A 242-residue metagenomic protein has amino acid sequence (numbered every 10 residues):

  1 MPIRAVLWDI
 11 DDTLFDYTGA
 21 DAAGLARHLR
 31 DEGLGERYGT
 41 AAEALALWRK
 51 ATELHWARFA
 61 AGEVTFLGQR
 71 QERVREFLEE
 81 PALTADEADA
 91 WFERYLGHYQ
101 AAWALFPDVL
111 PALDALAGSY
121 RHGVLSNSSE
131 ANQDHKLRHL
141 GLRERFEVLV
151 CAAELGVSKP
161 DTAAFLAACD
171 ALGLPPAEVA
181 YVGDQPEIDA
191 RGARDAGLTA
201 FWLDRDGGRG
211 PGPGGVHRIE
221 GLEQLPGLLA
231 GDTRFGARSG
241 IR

Functional and structural regions predicted by a protein language model:
M1-V6, G19, L110, D114 (+1 more regions): Asp-based, Mg2+/Mn2+-dependent phosphohydrolase catalytic module
P2-P107: N-terminal helical cap/lid subdomain that shapes the substrate entry/recognition surface in HAD-like hydrolases
I10, R58-A60, G97-H98, G118 (+2 more regions): A short, structure-level motif marking secondary-structure boundaries and short turns
L34, G39, L116, G236-R238: N-terminal targeting/docking segments
T65, W103, V124, A180-Y181: Residue-level marker of alpha-helix boundaries and capping positions
S119-Y120, G197: Glycine-centered short loops/turns at secondary-structure junctions
